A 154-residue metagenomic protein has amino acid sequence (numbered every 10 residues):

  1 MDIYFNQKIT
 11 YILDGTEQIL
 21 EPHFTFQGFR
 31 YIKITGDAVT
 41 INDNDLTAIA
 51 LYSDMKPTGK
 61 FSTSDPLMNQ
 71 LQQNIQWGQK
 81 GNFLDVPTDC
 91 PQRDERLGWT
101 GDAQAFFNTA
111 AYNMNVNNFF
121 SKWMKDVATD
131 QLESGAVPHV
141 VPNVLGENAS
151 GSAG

Functional and structural regions predicted by a protein language model:
M1-R93, G101-D102, N118-W123, V127 (+1 more regions): Extracellular/oxidizing-compartment recognition motifs
D37, A105-V116: Well-ordered alpha-helical scaffold segments within catalytic/enzyme domains
N108-A111, K125, T129: Generic alpha-helical structural context detector
A149-G154: Short, intrinsically disordered, charge-balanced linker/junction segments flanking boundaries in proteins
